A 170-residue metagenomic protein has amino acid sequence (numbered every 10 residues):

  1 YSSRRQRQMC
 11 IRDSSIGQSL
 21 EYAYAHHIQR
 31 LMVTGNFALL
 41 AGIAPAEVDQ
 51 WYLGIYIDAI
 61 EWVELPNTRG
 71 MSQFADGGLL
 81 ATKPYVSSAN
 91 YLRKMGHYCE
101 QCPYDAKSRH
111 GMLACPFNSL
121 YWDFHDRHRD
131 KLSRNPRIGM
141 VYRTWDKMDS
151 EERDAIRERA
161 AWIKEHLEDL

Functional and structural regions predicted by a protein language model:
Y1-I11: Single conserved hydrophobic/aromatic residue that forms the stacking wall/gate of nucleotide- or nucleobase-binding
R4, R30-L31, N118: Short alpha-helical patches at coil-to-helix transitions and adjacent helical residues in well-structured domains
Q8, L53-E151: C-terminal, helix-dominated tail/subdomain
Q8, Y22-Q29, N67: Core alpha/beta catalytic barrel or barrel-like domain that forms the active/cofactor pocket in diverse metabolic
D13-L20, R30-A41, Q50, G54 (+2 more regions): Contiguous, well-ordered alpha-helical segments that form the cores/surfaces of helical PPI scaffolds
E21-A25, L39, S108-M112: Short, contiguous acidic/charged loop-to-helix segments that flank catalytic cores in large enzymes
H26-R30, A44-Q50, W62-E64, A81: Acidic/polar loop patches that form or flank catalytic/metal-binding clefts of enzymes that bind anionic ligands
G139-L170: C-terminal region detector
